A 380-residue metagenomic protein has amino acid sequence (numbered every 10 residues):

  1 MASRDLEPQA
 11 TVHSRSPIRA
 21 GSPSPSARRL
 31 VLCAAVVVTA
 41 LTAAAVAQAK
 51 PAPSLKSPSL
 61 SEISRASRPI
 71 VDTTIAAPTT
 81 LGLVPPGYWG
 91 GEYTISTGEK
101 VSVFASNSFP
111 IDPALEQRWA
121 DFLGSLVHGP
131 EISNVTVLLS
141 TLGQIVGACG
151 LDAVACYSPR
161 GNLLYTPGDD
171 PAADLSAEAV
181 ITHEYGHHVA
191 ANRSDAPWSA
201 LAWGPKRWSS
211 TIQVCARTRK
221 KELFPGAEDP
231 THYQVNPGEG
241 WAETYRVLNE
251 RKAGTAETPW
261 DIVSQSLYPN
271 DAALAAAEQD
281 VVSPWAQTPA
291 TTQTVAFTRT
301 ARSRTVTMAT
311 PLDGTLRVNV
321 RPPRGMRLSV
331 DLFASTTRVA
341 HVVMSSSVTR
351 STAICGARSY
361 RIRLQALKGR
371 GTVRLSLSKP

Functional and structural regions predicted by a protein language model:
A45-I111, L138-I145, R219, V281-A286: Non-catalytic architectural context of zinc metalloproteases
T97-P159: Auxiliary, metal-adjacent structural segments of Zn-dependent hydrolase domains
L163-T182, P230-Y233: Short pre-active-site segment immediately N-terminal to the catalytic Zn-binding motif
Y185-G204, W241, E250-G254: Catalytic Zn2+-binding segment of zinc metalloproteases
W208-T294: Metalloprotease/metallohydrolase-associated module, dominated by Zn2+-dependent proteases
T294-R317, T349-T352: Non-catalytic, beta-strand-enriched accessory regions in extracellular/secretory proteins and membrane protein
T305-P323, L328-V330, Y360-Q365: Hydrophobic beta-strand segments within beta-rich accessory/binding domains
L328, L367-P380: Edge beta-strands of jelly-roll/beta-sandwich modules across compartments, strongly enriched in secreted/luminal
